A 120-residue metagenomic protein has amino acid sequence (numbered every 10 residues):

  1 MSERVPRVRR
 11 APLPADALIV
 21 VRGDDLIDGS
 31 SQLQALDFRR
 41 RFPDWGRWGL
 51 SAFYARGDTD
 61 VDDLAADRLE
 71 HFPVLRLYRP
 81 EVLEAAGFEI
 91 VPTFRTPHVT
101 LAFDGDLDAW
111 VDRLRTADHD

Functional and structural regions predicted by a protein language model:
M1-L50: ADP-ribose/NAD+-binding catalytic cleft of ART/PARP-like enzymes
R40-L107: ADP-ribosyltransferase catalytic core
T116-D120: Charged phosphate-binding loop/patch that engages nucleotide di/tri-phosphates or the phosphate backbone of nucleic
